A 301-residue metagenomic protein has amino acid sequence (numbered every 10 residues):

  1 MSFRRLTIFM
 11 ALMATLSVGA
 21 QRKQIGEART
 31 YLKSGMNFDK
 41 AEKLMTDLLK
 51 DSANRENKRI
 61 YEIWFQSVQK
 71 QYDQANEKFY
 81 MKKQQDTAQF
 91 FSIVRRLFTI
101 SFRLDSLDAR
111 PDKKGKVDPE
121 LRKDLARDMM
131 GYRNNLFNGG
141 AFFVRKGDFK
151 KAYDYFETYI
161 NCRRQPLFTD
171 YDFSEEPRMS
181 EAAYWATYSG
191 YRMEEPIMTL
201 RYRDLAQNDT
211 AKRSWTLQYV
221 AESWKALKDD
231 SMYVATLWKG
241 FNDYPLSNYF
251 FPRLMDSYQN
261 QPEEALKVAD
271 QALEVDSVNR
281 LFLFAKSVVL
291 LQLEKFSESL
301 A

Functional and structural regions predicted by a protein language model:
E27-A28, W64, Q71, Y132 (+5 more regions): Structural register within alpha-helical repeat arrays
Y31, V68, F143, A183 (+4 more regions): Residue at a conserved register position within TPR or TPR-like alpha-solenoid repeats
K33-K151: Post-signal peptide N-terminal segment of secreted/secretory-pathway proteins
S34-G35, Q71, K146, M193 (+3 more regions): Structural motif corresponding to the intra-repeat A-B loop/turn of tetratricopeptide repeats
N37-F38, F149-K150, P196, D230 (+2 more regions): TPR-repeat structural position
S52-R55, R164, T210-A211, Y244-L246 (+1 more regions): Short coil turns that delineate tetratricopeptide repeat
K58-I60, F168-D170, A182, W215-T216 (+2 more regions): TPR alpha-solenoid repeat register
